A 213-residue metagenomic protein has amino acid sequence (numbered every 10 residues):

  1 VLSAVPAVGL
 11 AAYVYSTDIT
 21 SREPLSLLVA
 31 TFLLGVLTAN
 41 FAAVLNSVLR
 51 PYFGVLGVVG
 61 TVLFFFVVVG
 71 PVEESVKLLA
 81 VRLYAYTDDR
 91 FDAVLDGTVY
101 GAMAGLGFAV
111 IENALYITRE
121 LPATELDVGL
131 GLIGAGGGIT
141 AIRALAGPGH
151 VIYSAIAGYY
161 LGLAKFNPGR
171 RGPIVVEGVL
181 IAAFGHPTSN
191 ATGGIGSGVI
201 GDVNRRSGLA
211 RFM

Functional and structural regions predicted by a protein language model:
V1-M213: Hydrophobic alpha-helical segments at protein termini of multi-pass membrane proteins
